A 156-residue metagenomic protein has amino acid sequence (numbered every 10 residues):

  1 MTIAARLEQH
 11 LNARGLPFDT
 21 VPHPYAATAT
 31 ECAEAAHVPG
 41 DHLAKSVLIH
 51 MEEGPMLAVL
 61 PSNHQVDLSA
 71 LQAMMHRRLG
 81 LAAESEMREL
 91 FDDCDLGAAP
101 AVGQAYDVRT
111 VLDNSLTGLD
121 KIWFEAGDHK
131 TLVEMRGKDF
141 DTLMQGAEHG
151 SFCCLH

Functional and structural regions predicted by a protein language model:
M1-H156: Extended, low-hydrophobicity, polar/charged segments
